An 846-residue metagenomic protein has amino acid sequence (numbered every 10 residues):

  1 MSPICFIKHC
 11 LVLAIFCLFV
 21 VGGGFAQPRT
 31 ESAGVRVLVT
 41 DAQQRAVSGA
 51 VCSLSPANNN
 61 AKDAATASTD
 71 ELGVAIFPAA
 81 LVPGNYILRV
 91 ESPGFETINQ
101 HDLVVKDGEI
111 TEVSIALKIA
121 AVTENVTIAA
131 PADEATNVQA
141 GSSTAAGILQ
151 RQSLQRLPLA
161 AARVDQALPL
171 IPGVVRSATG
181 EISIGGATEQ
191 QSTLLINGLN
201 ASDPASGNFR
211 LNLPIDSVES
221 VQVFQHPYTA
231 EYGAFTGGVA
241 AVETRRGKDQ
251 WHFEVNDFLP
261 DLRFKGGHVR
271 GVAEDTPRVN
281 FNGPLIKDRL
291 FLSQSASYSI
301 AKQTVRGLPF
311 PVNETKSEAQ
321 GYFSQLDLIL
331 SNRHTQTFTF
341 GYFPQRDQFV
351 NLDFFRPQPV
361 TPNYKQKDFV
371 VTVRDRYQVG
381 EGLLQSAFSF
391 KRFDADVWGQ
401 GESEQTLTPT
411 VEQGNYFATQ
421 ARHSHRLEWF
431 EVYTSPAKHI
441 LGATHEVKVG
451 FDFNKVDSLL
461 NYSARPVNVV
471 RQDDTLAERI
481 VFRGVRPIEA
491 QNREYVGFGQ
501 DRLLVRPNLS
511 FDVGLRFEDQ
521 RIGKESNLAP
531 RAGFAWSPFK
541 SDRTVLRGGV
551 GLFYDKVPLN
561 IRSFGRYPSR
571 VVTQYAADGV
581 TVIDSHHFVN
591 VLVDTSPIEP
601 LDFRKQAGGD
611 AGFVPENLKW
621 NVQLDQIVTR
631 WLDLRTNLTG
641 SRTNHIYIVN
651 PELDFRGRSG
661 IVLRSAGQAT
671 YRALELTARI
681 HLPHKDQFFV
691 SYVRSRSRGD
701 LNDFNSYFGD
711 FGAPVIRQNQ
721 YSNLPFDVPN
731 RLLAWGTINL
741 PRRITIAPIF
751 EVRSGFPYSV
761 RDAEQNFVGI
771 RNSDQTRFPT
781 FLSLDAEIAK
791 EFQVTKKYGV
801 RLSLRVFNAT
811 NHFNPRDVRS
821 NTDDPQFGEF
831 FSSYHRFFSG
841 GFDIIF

Functional and structural regions predicted by a protein language model:
A57-I76: Short, acidic Ser/Thr/Gly-rich low-complexity loop/linker segments typical of extracellular and cell-surface proteins
N60-K62, N85, R89-Q100: A short, solvent-exposed loop/turn motif at the edges and junctions of modular extracellular/periplasmic domains
E71, E96, D102-K118, V122-R246 (+5 more regions): Periplasmic N-terminal accessory/gating domains of Gram-negative outer-membrane beta-barrel systems
G271-R346, N363-S386, P530: Transmembrane beta-barrel wall of Gram-negative outer-membrane proteins
N332-F498, P651-E675: Replace "related TpsB outer-membrane translocases also match" with "some related outer-membrane beta-barrels such as
G533-V662, P779: Solvent-exposed loop/turn elements at secondary-structure boundaries
W631, R635-V760: Gram-negative outer-membrane beta-barrel transporters
W631, R742-N766, P779-S783, A789-F846: C-terminal beta-signal and adjacent terminal beta-strands/loops of Gram-negative outer-membrane beta-barrel proteins
